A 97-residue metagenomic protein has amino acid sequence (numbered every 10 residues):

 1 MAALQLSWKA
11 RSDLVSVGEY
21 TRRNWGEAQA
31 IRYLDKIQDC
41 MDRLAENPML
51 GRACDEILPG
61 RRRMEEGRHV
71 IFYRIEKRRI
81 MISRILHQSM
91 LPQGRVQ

Functional and structural regions predicted by a protein language model:
M1-L4, N24, F72-R74, R79: Non-catalytic interaction surface on structured domains
M1-L6, M90-P92: Short, well-structured N-terminal submotif of metal-dependent ribonuclease cores
A3-R61: Basic, Lys/Arg-enriched alpha-helical interface segments
L58, R68-H69: A generic local structural motif
R62-E66: Short acidic-hydrophobic surface loop/beta-edge motif
H69-V70, R74-Q97: Enriched for short, Lys/Arg-rich terminal
